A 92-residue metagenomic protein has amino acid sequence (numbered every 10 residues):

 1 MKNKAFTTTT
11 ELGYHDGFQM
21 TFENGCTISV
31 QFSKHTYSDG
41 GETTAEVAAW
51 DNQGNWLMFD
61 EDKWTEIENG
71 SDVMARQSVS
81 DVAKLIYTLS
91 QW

Functional and structural regions predicted by a protein language model:
M1-W92: Catalytic phosphate/metal-binding cores of nucleic-acid and nucleotide-processing enzymes, i.e., regions that mediate
